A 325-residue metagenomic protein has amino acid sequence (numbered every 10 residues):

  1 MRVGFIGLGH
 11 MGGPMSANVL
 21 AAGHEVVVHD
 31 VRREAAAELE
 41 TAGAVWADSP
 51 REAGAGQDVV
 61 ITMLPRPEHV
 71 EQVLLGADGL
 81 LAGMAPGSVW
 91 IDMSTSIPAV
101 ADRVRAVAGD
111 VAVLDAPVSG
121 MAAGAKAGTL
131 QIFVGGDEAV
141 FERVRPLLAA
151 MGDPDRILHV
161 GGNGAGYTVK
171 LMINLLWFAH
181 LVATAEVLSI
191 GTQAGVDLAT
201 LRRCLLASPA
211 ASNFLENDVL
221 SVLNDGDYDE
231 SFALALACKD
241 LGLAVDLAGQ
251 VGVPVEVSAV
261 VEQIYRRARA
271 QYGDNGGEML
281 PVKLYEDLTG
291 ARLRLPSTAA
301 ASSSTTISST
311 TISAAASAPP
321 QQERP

Functional and structural regions predicted by a protein language model:
M1-M63, S88, M93, A122 (+1 more regions): NAD(P)+-binding Rossmann beta1-loop-alpha1 motif at the extreme N-terminus of oxidoreductases
V26, W46, A112-L114, L198 (+1 more regions): Hydrophobic beta-strand scaffold residues
P50-A112: Rossmann-fold NAD(P) dinucleotide-binding segment
T95-N174: Rossmann-fold dinucleotide-binding core
G164-L288: Helical "substrate-binding/catalytic lid" subdomain of Rossmann-like NAD(P)-dependent dehydrogenases/reductases
R266, A270-S304, S313-P325: NAD(P)-dependent dehydrogenase/reductase Rossmann-like domain
